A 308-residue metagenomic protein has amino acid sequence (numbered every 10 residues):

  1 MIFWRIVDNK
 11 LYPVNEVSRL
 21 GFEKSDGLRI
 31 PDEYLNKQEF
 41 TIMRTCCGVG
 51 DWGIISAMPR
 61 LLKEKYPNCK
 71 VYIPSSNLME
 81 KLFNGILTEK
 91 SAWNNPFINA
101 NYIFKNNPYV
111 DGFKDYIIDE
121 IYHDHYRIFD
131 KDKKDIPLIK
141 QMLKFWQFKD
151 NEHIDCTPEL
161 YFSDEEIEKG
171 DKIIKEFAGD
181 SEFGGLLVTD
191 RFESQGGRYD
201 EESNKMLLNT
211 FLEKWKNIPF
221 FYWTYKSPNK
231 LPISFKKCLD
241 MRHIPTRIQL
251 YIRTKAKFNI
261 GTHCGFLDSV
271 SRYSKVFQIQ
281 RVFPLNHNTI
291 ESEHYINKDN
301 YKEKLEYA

Functional and structural regions predicted by a protein language model:
M1-A308: Catalytic machinery of carbohydrate-active enzymes, primarily nucleotide-sugar-dependent glycosyltransferases
